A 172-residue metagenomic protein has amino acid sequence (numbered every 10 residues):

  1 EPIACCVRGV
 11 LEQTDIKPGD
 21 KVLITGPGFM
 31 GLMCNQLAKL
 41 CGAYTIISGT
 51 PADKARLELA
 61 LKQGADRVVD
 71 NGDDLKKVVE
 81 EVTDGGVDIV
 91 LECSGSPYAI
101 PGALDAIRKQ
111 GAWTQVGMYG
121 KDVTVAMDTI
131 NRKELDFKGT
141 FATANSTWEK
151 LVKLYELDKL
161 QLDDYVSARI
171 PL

Functional and structural regions predicted by a protein language model:
E1-D73: Mid-domain Rossmann-like dinucleotide-binding core that forms the NAD(H)/NADP(H) cofactor-binding site
D20, G111-A112: Glycine-centered, small-residue-biased loops immediately flanking beta-strands in adenine/cofactor-binding cores
N35, L57, I100-L104, M127: Generic hydrophobic/aromatic pocket-lining and core-packing "Φ" positions
G42-A43, G111, K133-L135: A short helix->loop->beta-strand "cap" motif at the edges of active sites that frequently abuts
K76-E80, D84, G120-A168: C-terminal substrate-binding/catalytic core of Rossmann-like NAD(P)-dependent dehydrogenases/reductases
L91: N-terminal Rossmann-like NAD(P) cofactor-binding module of classical short-chain dehydrogenase/reductase
I107-K109: Helix-to-beta-strand junctions that scaffold the AdoMet/dcAdoMet cofactor pocket in Class I SAM-dependent enzymes
